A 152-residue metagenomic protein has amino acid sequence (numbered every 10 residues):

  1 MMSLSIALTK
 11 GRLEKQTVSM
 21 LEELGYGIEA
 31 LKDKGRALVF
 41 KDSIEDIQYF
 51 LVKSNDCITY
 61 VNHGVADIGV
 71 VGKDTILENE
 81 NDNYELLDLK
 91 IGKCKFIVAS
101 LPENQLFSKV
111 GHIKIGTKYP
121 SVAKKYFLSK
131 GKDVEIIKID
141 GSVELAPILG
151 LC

Functional and structural regions predicted by a protein language model:
M1-C152: Domain-level signature for soluble enzymes in the chorismate/prephenate branch of the shikimate pathway
